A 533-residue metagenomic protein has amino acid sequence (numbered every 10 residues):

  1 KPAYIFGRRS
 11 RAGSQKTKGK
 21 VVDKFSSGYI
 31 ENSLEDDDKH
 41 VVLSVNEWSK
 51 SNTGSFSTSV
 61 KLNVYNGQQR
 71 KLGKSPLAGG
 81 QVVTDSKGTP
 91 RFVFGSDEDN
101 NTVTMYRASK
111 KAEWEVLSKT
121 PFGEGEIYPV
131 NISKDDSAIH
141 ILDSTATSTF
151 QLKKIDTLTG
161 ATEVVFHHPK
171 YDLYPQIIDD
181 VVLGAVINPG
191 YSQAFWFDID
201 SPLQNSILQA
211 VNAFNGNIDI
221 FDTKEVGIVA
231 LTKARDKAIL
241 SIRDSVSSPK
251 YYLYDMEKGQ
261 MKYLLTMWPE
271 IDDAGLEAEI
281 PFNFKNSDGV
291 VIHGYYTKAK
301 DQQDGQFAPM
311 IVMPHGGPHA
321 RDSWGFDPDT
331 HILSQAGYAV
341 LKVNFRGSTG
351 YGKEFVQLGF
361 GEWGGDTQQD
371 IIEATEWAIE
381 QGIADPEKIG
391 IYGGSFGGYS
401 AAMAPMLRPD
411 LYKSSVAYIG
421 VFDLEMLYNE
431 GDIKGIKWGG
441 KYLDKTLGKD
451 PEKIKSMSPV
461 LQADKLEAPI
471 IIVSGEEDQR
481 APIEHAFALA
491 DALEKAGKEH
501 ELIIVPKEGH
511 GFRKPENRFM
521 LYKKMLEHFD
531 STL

Functional and structural regions predicted by a protein language model:
K1-A238, R243-S247, Y254-K258: Beta-propeller folds
Q68, A339, E499-E501: Conserved beta-strand segments of alpha/beta enzyme cores
G79, E124, T147-F150, D172-Y174 (+14 more regions): Flexible loop/turn segments at secondary-structure boundaries
V83, H140-I141, A238-I239, Y252-L253 (+10 more regions): Structured core elements
S86, K134, K233, G259 (+4 more regions): Structured loop/turn residues at beta-strand edges in well-structured enzyme cores
K119-V130, K262-A278, D329: Beta-propeller and related beta-repeat scaffolds in trafficking/envelope systems
E270-E387, G394-S395, F422, L427-K437: Cap/lid segment of the alpha/beta-hydrolase catalytic domain
F345-L533: Active-site-proximal cap/loop segments of hydrolase catalytic domains
